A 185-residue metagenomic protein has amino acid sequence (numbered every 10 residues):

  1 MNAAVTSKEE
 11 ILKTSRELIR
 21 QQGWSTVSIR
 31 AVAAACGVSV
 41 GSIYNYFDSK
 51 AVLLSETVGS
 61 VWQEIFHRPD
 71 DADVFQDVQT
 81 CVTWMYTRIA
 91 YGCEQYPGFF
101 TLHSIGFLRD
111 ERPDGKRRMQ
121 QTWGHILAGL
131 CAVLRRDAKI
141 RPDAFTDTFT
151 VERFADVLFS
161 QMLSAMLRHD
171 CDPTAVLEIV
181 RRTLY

Functional and structural regions predicted by a protein language model:
M1-T6, D143-F145: N-terminal intrinsically disordered/low-complexity leader segments
A4, D147-A155, D172-V176: Short amphipathic alpha-helix in the helical subdomain of ABC transporter nucleotide-binding domains
A4, E10, T14, L18-V52 (+1 more regions): Helix-turn-helix
S28, F66, G98-H103, P142-T146: Short, hydrophobic secondary-structure boundary micro-motifs
E56, D70-Q95, V151-A155, L177: Hydrophobic alpha-helical connector segments
G59-F66: Short, basic, alpha-helical segments at the C-terminal edge of helix-turn-helix-like DNA-binding modules
Q79-I105, S164-C171: Helical hydrophobic small-molecule/effector-binding pocket
E94-Q95, L102, R112-I140, F149-E152 (+1 more regions): Amphipathic alpha-helical packing segments from all-alpha helical-bundle domains
